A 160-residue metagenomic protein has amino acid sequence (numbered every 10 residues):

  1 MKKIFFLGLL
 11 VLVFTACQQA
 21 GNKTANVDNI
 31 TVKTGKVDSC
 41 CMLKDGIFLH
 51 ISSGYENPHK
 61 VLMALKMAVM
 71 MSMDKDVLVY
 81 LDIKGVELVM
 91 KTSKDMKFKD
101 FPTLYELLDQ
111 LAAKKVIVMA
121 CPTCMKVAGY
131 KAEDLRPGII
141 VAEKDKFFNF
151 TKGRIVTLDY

Functional and structural regions predicted by a protein language model:
M1-I4: Positively charged n-region of N-terminal signal peptides that target proteins for export
V13-A16: C-terminal motif of bacterial Sec signal peptides marking the signal peptidase cleavage site
Q18-N29: Bacterial Sec signal peptide processing site at the extreme N-terminus
M42, L49-L62, V89-S93: Short, glycine-rich nucleotide/cofactor-binding loops
K60-K75: Histidine-anchored nucleotide/phosphate-binding helix
A68, V77-K84, V118-P122: Short internal beta-strands
D95-C124: A glycine-rich helix N-cap at a beta->alpha junction
P137-Y160: C-terminal partner/receptor-binding element of secreted or periplasmic proteins
